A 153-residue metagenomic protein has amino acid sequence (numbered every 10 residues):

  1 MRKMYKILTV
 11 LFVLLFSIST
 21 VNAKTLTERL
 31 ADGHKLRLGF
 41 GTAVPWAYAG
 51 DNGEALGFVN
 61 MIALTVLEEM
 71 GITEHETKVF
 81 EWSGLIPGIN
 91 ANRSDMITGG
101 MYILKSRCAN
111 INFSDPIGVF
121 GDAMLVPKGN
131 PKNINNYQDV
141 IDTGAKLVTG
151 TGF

Functional and structural regions predicted by a protein language model:
M1-L8: Bacterial N-terminal signal peptides that target proteins for export
T9-S17: Bacterial N-terminal signal peptides
F12, E74, G129: Generic anion/oxyanion-binding catalytic loop in active/binding sites
I18-A23: Sec/Tat signal peptide C-region and signal peptidase I cleavage site
K24-G100: Extracytoplasmic small-molecule ligand-binding "clamshell" domains of the periplasmic binding protein/Venus flytrap
R37, T42-V44, G53-E69, A123-F153: Bilobed "Venus flytrap"/periplasmic-binding protein-like clamshell domains and structurally analogous long
L64, T77-V140: Acidic, polar ligand-binding/catalytic clefts
